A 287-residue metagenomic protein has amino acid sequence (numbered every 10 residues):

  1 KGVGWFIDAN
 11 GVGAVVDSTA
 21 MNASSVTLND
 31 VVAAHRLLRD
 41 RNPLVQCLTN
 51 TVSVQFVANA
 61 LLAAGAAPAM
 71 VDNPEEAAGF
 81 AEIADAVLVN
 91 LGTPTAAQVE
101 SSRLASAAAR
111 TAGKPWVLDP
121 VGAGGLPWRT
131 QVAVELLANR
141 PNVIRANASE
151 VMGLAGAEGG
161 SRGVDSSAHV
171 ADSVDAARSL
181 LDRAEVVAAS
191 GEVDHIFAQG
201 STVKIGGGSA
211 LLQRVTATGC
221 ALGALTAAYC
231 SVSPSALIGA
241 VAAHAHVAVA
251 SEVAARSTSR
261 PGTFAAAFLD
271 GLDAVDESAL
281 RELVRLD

Functional and structural regions predicted by a protein language model:
V26-N29, V249-D287: Charged C-terminal helix
A64-T111: Active-site cofactor/substrate anionic-group-binding motifs, chiefly glycine- and Lys/Arg-rich phosphate-binding loops
Q98-S101, S106-L137, V143: Glycine/small-residue-rich loop that forms an oxyanion/phosphate-binding "nest" at active or ligand-binding sites
P127-T202: Conserved phosphate/ATP/ADP-binding segment of small-molecule kinases
G153, T216-A245: Short, small-residue alpha-helix embedded
A176-A177, A236-A250, L269: Short, well-structured alpha-helical segments that form the helix of a local strand-helix-strand
I205-T216: Short pre-catalytic strand/loop immediately N-terminal to key active-site residues, enriched for Gly-Thr
